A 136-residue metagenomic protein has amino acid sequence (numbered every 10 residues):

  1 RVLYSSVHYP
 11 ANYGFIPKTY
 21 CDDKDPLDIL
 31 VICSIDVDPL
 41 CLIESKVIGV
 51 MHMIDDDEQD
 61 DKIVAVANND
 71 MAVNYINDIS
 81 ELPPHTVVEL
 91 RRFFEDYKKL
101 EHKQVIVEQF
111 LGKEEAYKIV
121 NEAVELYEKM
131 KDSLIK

Functional and structural regions predicted by a protein language model:
R1-K136: Hydrophobic N-terminal alpha-helices or hydrophobic patches in metabolic proteins across all domains of life
